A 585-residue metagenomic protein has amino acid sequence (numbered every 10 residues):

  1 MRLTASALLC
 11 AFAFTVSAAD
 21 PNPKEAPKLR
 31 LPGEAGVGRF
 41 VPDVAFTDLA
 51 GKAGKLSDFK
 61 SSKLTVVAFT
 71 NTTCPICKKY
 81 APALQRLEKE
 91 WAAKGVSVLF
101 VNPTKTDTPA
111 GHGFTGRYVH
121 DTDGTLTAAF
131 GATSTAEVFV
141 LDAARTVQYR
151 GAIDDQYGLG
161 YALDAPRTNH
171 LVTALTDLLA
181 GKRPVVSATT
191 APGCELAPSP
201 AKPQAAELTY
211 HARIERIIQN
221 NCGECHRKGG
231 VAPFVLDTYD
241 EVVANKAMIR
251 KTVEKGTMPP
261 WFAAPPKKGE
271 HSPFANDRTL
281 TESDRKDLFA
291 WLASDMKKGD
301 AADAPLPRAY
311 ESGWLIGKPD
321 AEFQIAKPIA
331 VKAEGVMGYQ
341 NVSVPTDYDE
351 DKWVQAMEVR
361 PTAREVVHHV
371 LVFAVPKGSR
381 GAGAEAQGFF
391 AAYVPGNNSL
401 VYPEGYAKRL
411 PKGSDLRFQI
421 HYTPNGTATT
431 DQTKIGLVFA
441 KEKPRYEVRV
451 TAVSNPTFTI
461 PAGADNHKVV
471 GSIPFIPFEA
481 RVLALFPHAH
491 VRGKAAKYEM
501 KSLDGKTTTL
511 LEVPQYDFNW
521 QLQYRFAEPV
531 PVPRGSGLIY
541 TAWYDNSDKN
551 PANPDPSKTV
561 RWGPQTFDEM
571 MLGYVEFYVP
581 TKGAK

Functional and structural regions predicted by a protein language model:
A19-D43, V185-S187, A191-Q204: N-proximal helix/coil linker or "cap" segments that precede and/or mark the start of modular domains
V44-T65, P203-A212: A short beta-strand-turn-helix
F59-K78, L175: Short active-site neighborhood of thiol/selenol oxidoreductases, capturing the structured segment around
A68-C74, P103, I218-N220, R227: Aromatic-flanked redox-active Cys/Sec active sites in thiol-based oxidoreductases, especially the WC-centered
K78-G113, V119-A129: Structural microenvironment flanking redox-active thiols in thiol-disulfide oxidoreductases
D121-A197: Thiol/selenol-based redox catalytic cores and closely related redox-interacting motifs
T133, G313-K585: His-enriched metal-coordination microenvironments in redox/metal-binding proteins
A188-Y348, R360, G413-Q419, P424-G426: Aromatic- and Gly/Pro-enriched helix-to-coil junctions and flexible linker segments
